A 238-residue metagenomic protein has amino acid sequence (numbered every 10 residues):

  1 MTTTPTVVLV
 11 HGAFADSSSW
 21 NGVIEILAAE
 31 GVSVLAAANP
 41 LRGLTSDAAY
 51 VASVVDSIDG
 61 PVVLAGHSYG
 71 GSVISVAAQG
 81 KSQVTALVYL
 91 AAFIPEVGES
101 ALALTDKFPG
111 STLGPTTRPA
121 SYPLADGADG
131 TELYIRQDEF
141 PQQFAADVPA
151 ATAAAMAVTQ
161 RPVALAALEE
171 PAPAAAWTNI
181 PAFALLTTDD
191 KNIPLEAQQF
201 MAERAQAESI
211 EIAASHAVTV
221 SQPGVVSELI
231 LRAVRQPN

Functional and structural regions predicted by a protein language model:
T2, S57-G60, K81, T178 (+1 more regions): Glycine-rich phosphate-binding loop signature in dinucleotide/nucleotide-binding domains
T2-L44, V62-V63, G80-Q83: Conserved HGGG/HGGXW glycine-rich cap/lid loop of the alpha/beta-hydrolase fold
T45-V62: Conserved acidic catalytic loop of the alpha/beta-hydrolase fold
V63-L64, L87, A184: Conserved alpha/beta-hydrolase fold motif
A65-G70, I74: Gly/Ala-rich beta-loop-alpha elbow adjacent to hydrolase catalytic centers
Q83-V84, V88-A128, A164-A167: Flexible "cap/lid" loop of the alpha/beta hydrolase fold
A120-A167: Internal catalytic-core helix/loop-beta-alpha segment that presents or stabilizes conserved functional determinants
A151, V158-A205, S209-E228: Conserved serine/cysteine hydrolase catalytic core
